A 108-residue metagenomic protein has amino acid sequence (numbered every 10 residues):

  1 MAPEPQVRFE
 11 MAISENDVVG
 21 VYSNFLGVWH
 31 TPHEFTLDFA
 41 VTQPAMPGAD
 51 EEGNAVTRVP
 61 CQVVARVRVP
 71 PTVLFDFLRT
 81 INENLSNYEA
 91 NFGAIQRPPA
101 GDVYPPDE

Functional and structural regions predicted by a protein language model:
M1-T72, D76-E108: N-terminal intrinsically disordered, cationic/polar leader segments that include organellar targeting peptides
